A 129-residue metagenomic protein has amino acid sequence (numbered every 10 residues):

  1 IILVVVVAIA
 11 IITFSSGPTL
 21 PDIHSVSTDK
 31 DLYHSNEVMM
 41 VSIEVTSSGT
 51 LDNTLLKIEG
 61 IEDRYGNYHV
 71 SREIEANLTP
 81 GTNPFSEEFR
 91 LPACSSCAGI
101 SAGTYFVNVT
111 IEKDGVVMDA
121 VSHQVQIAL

Functional and structural regions predicted by a protein language model:
I1-P21, I43: Secretory targeting signatures
P21-I23, E62-E75: Short beta-strand and strand-turn-strand segments in soluble, beta-rich domains
S27-H34: Short beta-strand segments of immunoglobulin-like
Y33, E75-F85, I127-A128: Short proline/glycine- and polar residue-rich coil/turn motifs
E37-V41: Structural beta-strand segments of beta-rich domains
Y68-G81, V121-H123: Solvent-exposed serine/threonine-rich low-complexity stretches and specific carbohydrate-binding patches
A93-F106: Short glycine/proline/serine/threonine-rich loop/turn segments at secondary-structure transition edges
G115-L129: Short beta-strand elements
